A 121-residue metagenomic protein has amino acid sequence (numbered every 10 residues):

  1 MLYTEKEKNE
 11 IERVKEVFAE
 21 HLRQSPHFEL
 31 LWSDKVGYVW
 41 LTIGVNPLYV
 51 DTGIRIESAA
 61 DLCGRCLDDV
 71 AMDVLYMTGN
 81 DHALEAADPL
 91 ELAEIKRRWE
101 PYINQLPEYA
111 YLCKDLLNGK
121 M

Functional and structural regions predicted by a protein language model:
M1-W32: Negatively charged, low-complexity tracts enriched in Asp/Glu with abundant Ser/Thr
E7-N9, E16, V36, P47 (+4 more regions): N-terminal cationic leader/targeting segments used for protein routing and processing
V14-S25, V70, V74, I103-L106: Hydrophobic, Leu/Ile/Phe/Ala-enriched alpha-helical segments that form helix-helix packing faces
L22, P26, L30, H82 (+2 more regions): Residue-level signal for secondary-structure boundary elements
L31, T42, G119: Residues in well-ordered beta-strands of folded domains
V36-I103: Acidic, low-complexity, intrinsically disordered interaction modules
A93-M121: Acidic, proline/glycine-rich low-complexity IDRs
